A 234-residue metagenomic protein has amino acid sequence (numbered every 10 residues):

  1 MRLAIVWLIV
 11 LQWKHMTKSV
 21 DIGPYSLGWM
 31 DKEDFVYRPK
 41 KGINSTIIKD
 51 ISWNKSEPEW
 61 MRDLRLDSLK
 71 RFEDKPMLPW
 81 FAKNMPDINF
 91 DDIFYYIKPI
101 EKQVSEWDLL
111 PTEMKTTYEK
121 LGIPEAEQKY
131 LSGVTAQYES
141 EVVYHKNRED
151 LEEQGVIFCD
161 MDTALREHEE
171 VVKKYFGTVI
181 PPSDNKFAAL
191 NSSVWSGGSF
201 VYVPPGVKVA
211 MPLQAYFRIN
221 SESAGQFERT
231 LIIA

Functional and structural regions predicted by a protein language model:
M16-A234: Glycine-rich and polybasic anion-binding loops at the starts of cofactor/ligand-binding domains
